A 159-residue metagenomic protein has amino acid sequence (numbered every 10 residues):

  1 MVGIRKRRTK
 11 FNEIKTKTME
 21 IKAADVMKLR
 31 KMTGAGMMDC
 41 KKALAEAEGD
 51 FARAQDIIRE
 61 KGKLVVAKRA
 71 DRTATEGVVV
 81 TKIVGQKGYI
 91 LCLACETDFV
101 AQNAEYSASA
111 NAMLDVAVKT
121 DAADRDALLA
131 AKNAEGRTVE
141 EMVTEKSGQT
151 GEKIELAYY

Functional and structural regions predicted by a protein language model:
T9-E13, K17-Y159: N-terminal assembly/interaction segments in proteins that build large macromolecular machines
